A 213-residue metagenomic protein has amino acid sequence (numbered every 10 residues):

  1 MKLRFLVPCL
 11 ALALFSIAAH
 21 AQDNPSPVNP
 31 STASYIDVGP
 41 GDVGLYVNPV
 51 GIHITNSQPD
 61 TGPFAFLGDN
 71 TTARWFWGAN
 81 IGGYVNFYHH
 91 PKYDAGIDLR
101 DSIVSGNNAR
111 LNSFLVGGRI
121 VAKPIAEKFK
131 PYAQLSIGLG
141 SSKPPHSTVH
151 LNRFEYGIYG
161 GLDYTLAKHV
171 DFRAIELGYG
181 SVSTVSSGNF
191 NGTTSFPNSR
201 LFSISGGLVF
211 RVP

Functional and structural regions predicted by a protein language model:
M1-V7: Bacterial N-terminal signal peptides that target proteins for export
P8-S16: Bacterial N-terminal signal peptides
H20-Y88, D101-I103, S203-P213: Short glycine/proline- and aromatic-enriched beta-strand/turn motifs that initiate or cap beta-hairpins
N24, N56-Q58, L166-P213: Predominantly the C-terminal beta-signal and adjacent terminal strand-loop region of outer-membrane beta-barrel
V38-D42, P49, H90-D94, A126-K130 (+2 more regions): Strand-connecting loop/turn motifs
V43-H53, I97-I103, A133-L139, L162 (+1 more regions): Transmembrane beta-barrel strands of outer-membrane/channel proteins
N56-A65, N108-F114, K143-N152, T184-G192: Outer-membrane beta-barrel translocator domains and adjoining extracellular loop/strand segments of Gram-negative
A79-S147, L151-Y156, S205-P213: Gram-negative (and chloroplast) outer-membrane scaffold detector with strong preference for beta-barrel transmembrane
